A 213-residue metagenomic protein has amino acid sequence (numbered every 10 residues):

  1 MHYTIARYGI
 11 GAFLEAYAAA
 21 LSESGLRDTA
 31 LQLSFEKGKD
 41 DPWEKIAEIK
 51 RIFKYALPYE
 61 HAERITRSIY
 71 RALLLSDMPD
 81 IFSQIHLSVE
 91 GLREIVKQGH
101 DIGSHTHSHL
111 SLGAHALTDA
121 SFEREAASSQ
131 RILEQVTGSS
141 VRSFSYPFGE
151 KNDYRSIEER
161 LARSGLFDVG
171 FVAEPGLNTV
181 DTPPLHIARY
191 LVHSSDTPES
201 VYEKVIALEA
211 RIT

Functional and structural regions predicted by a protein language model:
M1-Q98: Extended, charge-rich helix/loop segments that form flexible, surface "patches" used to engage negatively charged
M1-Y17, K97, H107-H109, A114-T213: C-terminal active-site subregion of NodB/CE4 polysaccharide deacetylases
